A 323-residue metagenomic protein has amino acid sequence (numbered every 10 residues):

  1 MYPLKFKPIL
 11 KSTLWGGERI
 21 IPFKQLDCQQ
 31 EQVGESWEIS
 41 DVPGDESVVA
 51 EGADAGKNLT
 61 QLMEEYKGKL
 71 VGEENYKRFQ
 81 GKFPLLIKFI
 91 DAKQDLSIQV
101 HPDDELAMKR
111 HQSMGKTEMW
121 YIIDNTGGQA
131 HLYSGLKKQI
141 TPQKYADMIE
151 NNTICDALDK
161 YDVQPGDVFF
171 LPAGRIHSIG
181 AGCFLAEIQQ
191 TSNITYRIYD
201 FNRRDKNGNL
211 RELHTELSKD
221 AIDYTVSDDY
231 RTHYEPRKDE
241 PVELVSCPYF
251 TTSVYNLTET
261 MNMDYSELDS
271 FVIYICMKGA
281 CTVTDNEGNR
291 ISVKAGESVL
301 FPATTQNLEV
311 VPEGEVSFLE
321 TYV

Functional and structural regions predicted by a protein language model:
M1-I140, D200-D228, T252: Transition-metal
K82, I90-D95, D104, N125-G128 (+3 more regions): Ligand-binding loop in jelly-roll beta-barrel domains
I87-K88, L96, E118-Y121, K160-Y161 (+4 more regions): His/acidic/aromatic-lined binding-pocket segments of jelly-roll/cupin-type domains and related regulatory beta-sandwich
Q139-N151, D269-T282: Short, basic/aromatic beta-hairpin or loop at an interaction surface
M148-Y196: Loop-centered beta-sheet repeat module
L158-F170, D285-T304: Short acidic-glycine-tyrosine-enriched beta hairpin
Y196-L268: C-terminal amphipathic alpha-helical segment
N262-M263, G279-T284, S298: Short beta-strand segments in beta-sandwich/barrel cores
